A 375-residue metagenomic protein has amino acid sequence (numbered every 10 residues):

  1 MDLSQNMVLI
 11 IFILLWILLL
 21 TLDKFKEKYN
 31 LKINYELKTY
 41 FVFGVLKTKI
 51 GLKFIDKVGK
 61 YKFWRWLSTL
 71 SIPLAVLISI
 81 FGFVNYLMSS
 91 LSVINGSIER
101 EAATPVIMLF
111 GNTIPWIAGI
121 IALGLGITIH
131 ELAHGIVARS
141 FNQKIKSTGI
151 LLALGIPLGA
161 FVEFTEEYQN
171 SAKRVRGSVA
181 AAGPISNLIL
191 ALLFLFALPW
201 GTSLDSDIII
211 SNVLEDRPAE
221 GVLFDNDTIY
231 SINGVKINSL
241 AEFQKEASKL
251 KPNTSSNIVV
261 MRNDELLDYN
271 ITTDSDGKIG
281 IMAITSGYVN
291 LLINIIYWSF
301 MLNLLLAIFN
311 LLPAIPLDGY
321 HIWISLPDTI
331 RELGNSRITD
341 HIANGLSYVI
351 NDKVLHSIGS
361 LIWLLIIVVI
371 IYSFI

Functional and structural regions predicted by a protein language model:
M1-I375: Hydrophobic transmembrane alpha-helices and their immediate loop junctions in multi-pass integral membrane proteins
